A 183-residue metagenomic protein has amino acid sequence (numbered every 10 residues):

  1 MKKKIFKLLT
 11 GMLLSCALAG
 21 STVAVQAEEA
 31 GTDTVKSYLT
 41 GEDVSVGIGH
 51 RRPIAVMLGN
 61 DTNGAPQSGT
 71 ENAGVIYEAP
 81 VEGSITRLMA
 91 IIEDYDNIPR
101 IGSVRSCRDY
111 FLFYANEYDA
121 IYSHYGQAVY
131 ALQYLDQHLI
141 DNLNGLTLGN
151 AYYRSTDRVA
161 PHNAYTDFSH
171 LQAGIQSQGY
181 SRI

Functional and structural regions predicted by a protein language model:
K2-A27: Sec-dependent N-terminal signal peptides of Gram-positive bacterial secreted proteins and lipoproteins
V25-Y77, E82-I183: A surface/extracellular/periplasmic glyco- and lipid-processing/surface-interacting theme
